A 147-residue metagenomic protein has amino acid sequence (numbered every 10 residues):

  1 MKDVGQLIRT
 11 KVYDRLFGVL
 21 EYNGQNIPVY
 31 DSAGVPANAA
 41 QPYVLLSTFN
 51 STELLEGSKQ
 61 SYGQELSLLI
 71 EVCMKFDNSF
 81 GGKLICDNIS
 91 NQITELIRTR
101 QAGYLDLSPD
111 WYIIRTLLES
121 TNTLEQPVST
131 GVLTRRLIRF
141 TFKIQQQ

Functional and structural regions predicted by a protein language model:
M1-Q60, R100-P109: Small/polar-rich, solvent-exposed N-terminal microdomains that initiate assembly or binding
K2-D3, F80, L84, P127: Charge-dense, low-complexity intrinsically disordered segments
Q41-V44, T94-Q145: Acidic-leaning, charged glycine-interspersed low-complexity segments
T52-E56, K75-G81, Q145-Q147: Short, cysteine-centered beta-strand-loop-beta hairpins and adjacent loop/turn segments enriched in charged/polar
E56-G63, P127-G131: Short, solvent-exposed beta-strand/turn "edge" segments of beta-rich domains on protein surfaces
S61-Y62, C73-R100: Extracellular/virion structural assembly segments
Y62-N78, V132-I144: Oligomerization/assembly interface segments of phage tail-like spikes and tubes
